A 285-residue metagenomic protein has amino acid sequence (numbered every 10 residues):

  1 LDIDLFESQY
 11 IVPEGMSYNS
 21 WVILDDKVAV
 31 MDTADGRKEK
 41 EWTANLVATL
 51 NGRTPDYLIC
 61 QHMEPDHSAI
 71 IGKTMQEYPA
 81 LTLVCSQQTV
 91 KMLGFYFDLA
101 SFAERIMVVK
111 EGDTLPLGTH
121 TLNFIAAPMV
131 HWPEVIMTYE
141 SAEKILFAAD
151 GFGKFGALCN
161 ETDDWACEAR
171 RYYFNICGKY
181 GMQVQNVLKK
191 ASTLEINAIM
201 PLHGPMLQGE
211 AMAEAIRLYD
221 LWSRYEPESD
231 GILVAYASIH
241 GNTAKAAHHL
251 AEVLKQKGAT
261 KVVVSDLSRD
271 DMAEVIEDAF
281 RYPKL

Functional and structural regions predicted by a protein language model:
L1-K27: Zn-dependent metallo-beta-lactamase
V22, A29-V30, N123, Y139 (+2 more regions): Conserved beta-strand elements of the Class I
D26, R37-V84: Active-site metal-binding motif and surrounding structural segment of the metallo-beta-lactamase
M31-T33, P55-M63, L83-S86, L146-D150 (+1 more regions): Active-site neighborhood of phospho(di)ester-bond hydrolases with catalytic His/Asp-centered motifs
V47, T114-L117, A273-F280: Short amphipathic alpha-helix with an adjacent loop that forms part of the alpha/beta core around
C85-V135, Y180-N186: Metallo-beta-lactamase
T121-E210: Metallo-beta-lactamase
A211-L285: N-terminal beta1-alpha1-beta2 submodule of the flavodoxin-like/Rossmannoid cofactor-binding fold
